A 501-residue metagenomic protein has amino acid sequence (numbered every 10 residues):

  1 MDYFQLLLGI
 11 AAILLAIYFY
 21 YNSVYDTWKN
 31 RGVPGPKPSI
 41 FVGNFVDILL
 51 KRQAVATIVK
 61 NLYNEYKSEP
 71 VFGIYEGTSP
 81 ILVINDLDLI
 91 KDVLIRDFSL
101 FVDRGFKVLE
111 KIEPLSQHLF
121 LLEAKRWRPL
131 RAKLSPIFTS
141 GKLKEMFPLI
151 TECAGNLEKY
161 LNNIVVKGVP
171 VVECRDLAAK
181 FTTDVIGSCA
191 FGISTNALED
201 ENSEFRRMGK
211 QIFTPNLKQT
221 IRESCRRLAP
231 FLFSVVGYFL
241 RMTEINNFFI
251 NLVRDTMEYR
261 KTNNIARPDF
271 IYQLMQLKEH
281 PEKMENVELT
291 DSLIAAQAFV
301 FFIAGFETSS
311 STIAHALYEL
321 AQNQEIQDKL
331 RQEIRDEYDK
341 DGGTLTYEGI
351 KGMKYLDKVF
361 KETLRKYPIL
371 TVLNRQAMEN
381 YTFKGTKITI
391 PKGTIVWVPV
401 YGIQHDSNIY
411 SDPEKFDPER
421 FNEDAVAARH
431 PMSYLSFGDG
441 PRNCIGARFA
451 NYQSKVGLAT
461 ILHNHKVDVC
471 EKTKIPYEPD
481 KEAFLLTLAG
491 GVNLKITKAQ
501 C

Functional and structural regions predicted by a protein language model:
D2-E113, K125, P129, T151-K159 (+4 more regions): N-terminal membrane-proximal hinge/A-helix region immediately C-terminal to the signal-anchor transmembrane segment
P36-N61, P80, F106-F191, S203-E258 (+3 more regions): Cytochrome P450 catalytic-domain helical core, especially the substrate-recognition surface and oxygen-activation
V46-D47, P70, T139-K142, E173 (+6 more regions): Conserved cytochrome P450 catalytic core segment spanning the I/J/K helices
V46-E69, N251, D255, G343-K387 (+2 more regions): Conserved cytochrome P450 K-helix E-x-x-R motif and the immediately C-terminal K′/meander segment
E113, T182, I186, A190-F191 (+7 more regions): Central I-helix of cytochrome P450 enzymes
S116, A304, T386, D424-S454 (+1 more regions): Cytochrome P450 heme-thiolate "Cys pocket" and heme-binding signature region
Q324-I326, R448-L485: Cytochrome P450 heme-binding "Cys pocket" and the immediately downstream C-terminal segment
V398-A425: Conserved cytochrome P450 K-helix/beta-meander segment immediately N-terminal to the heme-binding cysteine loop
